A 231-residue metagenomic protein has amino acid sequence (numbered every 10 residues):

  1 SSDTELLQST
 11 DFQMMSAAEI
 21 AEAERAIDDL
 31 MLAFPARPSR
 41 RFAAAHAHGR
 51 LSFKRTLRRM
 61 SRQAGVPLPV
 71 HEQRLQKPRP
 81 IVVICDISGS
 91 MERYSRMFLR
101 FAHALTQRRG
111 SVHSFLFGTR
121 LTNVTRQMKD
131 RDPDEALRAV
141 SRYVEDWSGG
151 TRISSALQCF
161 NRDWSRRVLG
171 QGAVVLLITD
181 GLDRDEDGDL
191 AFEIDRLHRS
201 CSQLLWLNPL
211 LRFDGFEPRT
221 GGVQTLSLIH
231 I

Functional and structural regions predicted by a protein language model:
S1-P78: Acidic/polar low-complexity segments with low predicted structural confidence
L57, H71-L99: MIDAS-like acidic motif and immediate structural context at the N-terminus of von Willebrand factor A/I domains
V83, S114-L116, V175-L177, W206-N208: Structural beta-sheet core signal
R96, R100-R152: Metal-dependent catalytic core segments for phosphate chemistry
M128, E135-A173, L211, E217: Von Willebrand factor
S154-S200: Exposed acidic/Ser/Thr-rich ligand/metal-binding surfaces
R184-Q224: VWA/integrin I-like adhesion module and closely mimicked acidic/polar interface patches used
H230-I231: Conserved small/polar residues in nucleotide/adenosyl-binding loops
